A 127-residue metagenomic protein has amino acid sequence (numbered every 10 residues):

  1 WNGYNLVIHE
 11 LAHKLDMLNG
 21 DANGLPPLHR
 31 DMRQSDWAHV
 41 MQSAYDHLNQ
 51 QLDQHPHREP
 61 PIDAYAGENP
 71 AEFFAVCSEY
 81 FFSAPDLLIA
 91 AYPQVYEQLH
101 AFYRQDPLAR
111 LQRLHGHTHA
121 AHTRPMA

Functional and structural regions predicted by a protein language model:
W1-D16: Short alpha-helix carrying the canonical HExxH Zn2+-binding catalytic motif
W1-N2, L18-A127: Metalloprotease/metallohydrolase-associated module, dominated by Zn2+-dependent proteases
